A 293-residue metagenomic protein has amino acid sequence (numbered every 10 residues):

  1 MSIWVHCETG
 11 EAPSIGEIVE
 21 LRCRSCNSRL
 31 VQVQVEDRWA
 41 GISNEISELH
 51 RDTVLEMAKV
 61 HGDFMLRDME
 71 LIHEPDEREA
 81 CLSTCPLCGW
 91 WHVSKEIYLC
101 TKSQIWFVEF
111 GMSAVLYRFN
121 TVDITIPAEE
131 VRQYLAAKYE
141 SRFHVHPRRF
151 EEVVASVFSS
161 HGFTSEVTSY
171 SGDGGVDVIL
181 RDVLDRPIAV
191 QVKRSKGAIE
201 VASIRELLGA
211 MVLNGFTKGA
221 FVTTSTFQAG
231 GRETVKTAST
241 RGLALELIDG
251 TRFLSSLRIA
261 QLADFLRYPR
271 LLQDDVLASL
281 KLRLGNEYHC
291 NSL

Functional and structural regions predicted by a protein language model:
M1-L293: Mixed-charge (Asp/Glu-Lys/Arg
